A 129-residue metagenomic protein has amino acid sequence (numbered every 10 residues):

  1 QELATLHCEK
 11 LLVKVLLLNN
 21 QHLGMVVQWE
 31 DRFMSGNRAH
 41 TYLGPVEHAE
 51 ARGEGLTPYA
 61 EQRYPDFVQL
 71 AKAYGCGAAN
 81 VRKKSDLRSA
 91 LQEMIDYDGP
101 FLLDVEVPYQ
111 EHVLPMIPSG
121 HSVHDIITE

Functional and structural regions predicted by a protein language model:
Q1-E129: Thiamine diphosphate
